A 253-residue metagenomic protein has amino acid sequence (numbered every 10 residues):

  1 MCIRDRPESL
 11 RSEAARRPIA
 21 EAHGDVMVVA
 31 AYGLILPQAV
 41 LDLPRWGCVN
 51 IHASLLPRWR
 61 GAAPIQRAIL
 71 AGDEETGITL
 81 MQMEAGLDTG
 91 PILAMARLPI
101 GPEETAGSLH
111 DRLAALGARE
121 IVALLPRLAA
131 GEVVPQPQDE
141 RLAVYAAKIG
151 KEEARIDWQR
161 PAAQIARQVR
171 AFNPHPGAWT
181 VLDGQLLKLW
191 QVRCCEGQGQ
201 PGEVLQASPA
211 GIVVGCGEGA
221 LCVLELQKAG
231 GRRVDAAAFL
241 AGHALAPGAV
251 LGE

Functional and structural regions predicted by a protein language model:
M1-P176, Q206, G219-C222, K228-G230 (+1 more regions): One-carbon transfer enzymes
R167-Q168, N173-E253: C-terminal accessory region of SF2 helicases/translocases
